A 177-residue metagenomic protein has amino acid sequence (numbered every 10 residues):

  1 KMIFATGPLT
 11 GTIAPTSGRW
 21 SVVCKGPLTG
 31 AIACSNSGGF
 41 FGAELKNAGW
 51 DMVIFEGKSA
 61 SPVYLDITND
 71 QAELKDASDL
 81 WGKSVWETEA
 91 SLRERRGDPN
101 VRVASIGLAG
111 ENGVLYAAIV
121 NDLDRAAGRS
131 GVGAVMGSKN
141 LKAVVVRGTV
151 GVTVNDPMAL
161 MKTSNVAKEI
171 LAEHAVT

Functional and structural regions predicted by a protein language model:
K1-N36, F40-T177: Intrinsically disordered, low-complexity segments enriched in small residues
